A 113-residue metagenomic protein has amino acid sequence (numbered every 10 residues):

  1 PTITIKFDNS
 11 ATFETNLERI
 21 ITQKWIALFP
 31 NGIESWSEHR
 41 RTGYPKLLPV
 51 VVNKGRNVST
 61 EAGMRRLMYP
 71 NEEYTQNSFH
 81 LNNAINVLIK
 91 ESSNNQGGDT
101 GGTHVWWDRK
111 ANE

Functional and structural regions predicted by a protein language model:
P1-E113: C-terminal functional modules
